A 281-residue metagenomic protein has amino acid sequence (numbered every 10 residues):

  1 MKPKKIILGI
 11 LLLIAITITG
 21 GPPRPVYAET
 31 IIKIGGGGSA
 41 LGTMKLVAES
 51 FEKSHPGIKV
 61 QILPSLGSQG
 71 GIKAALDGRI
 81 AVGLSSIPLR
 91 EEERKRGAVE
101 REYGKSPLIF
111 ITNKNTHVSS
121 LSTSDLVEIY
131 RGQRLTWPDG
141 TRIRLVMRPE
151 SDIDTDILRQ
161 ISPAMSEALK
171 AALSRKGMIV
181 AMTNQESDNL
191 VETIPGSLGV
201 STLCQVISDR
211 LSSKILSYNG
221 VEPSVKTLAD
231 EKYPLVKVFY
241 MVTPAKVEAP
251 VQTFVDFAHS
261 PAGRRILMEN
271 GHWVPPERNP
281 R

Functional and structural regions predicted by a protein language model:
M1-I10: Bacterial N-terminal signal peptides that target proteins for export
G9-G21: Bacterial N-terminal signal peptides
P23-Q69, K73-G104, I109-R281: Exported/periplasmic ABC-transporter solute-binding proteins
